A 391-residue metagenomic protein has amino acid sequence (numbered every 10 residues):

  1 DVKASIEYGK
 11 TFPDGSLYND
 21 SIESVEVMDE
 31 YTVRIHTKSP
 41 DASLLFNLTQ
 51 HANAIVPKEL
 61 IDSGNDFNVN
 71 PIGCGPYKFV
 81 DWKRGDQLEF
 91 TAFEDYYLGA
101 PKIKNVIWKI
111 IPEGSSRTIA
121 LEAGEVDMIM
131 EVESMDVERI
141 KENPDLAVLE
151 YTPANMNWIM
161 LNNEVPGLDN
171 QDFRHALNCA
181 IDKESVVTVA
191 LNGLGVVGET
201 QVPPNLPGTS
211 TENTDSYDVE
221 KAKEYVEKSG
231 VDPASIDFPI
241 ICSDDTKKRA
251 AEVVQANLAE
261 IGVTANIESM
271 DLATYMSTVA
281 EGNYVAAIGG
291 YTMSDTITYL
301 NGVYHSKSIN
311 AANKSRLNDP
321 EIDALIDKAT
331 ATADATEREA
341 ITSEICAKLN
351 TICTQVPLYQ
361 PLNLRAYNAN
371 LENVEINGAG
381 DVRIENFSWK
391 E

Functional and structural regions predicted by a protein language model:
D1-F12, R34, G167: Aromatic- and charge-enriched surface segment that lines or borders ligand/interaction sites
S5, V33-I35, G75-K78, L88-E89 (+4 more regions): Short, well-ordered beta-strand elements
T11, Q50-D81, D95-I103, E138-Y151 (+5 more regions): Short, solvent-exposed loop/beta-turn-alpha elements that line the ligand-binding surface or hinge of extracytoplasmic
G15-K58: Surface-exposed binding/hinge segments that line and control ligand-binding clefts or catalytic entry sites
L44-L48, G73, K228-T246, N283-Y291 (+1 more regions): Bilobed periplasmic-binding protein-like "clamshell/Venus-flytrap" ligand-binding domains
E94-R139, T264: Ligand-site clamp/hinge motif
D169-A256, I261, E321, E344 (+1 more regions): Append "and occasionally in soluble cytosolic enzymes with long acidic Gly/Pro-rich linkers
N257-S306, I341-T342: Periplasmic binding protein-like
